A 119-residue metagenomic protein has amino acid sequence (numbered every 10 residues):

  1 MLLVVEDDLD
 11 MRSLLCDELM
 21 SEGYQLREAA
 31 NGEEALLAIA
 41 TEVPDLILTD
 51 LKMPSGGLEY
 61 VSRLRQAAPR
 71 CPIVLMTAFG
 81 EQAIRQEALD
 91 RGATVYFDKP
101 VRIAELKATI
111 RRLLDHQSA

Functional and structural regions predicted by a protein language model:
E6: Conserved acidic carboxylate
S13-S21: Charged docking surfaces used in two-component/phosphorelay signaling
E28-L46: Acidic, metal-coordinating helix/loop segments flanking the phosphotransfer/catalytic sites of two-component signaling
L37, L58-R70: Short amphipathic alpha-helix used as the core "switch/output" element in two-component signaling
D50-Y60: Conserved phosphotransfer microenvironments
E59, G80-F97: Alpha4 helix (beta4-alpha4-beta5 surface) of REC/receiver domains from two-component response regulators
A83, V101-R111, S118: C-terminal output helix
